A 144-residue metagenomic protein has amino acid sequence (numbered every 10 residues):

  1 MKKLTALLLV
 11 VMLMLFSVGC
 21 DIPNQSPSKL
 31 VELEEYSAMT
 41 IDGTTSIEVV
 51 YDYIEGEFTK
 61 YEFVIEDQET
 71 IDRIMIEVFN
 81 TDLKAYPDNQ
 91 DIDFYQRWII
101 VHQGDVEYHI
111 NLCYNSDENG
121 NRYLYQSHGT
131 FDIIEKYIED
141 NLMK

Functional and structural regions predicted by a protein language model:
M1-T5: Positively charged n-region of N-terminal signal peptides that target proteins for export
A6-M14: Hydrophobic helical h-region of N-terminal Sec-dependent signal peptides in bacterial secretory/periplasmic proteins
L15-G19: C-terminal motif of bacterial Sec signal peptides marking the signal peptidase cleavage site
C20-K144: Function-determining sites in protein domains
